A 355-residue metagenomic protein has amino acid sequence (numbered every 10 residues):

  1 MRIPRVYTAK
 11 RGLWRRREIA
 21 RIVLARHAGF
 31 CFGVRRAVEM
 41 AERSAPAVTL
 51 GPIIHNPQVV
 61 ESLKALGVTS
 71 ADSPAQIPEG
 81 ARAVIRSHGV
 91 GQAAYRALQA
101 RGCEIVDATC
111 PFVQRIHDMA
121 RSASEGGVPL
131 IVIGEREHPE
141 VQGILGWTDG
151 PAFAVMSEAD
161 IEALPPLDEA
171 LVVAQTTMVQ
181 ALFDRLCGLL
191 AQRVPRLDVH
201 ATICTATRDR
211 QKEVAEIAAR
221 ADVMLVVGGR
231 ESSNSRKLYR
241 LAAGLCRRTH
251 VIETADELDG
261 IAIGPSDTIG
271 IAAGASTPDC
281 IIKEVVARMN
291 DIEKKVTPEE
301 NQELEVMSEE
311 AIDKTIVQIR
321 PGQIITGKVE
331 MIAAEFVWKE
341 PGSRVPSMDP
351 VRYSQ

Functional and structural regions predicted by a protein language model:
R2-P4, T8-K294: The feature marks the mature, well-folded catalytic cores of soluble enzymes
K295-Q355: Single-stranded RNA-binding regions, centering on S1/OB-family and related RNA-binding modules
